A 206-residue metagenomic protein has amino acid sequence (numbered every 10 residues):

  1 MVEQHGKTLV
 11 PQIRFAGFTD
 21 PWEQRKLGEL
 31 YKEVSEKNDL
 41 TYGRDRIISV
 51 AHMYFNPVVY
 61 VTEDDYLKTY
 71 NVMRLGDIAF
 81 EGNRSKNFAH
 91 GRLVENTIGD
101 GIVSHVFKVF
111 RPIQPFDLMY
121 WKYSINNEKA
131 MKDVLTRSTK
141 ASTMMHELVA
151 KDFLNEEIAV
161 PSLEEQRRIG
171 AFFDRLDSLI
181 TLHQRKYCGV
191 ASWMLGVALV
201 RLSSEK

Functional and structural regions predicted by a protein language model:
M1-K206: Feature detects amphipathic, helix-rich regulatory segments
